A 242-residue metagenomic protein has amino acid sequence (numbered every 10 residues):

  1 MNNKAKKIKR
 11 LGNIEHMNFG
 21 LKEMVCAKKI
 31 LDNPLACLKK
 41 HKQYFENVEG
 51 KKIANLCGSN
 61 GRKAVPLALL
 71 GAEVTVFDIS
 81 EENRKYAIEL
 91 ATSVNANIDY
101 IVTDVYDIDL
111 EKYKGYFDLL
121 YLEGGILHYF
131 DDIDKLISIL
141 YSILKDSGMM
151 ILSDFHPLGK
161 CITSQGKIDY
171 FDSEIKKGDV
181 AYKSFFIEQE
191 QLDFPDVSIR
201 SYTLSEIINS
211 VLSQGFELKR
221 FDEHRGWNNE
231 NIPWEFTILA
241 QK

Functional and structural regions predicted by a protein language model:
M1-E49, R62-P66: Conserved class I S-adenosyl-L-methionine
K52-I108: Class I SAM-dependent methyltransferase SAM/SAH-binding core
L110-L120: A short acidic, Gly/Pro-enriched loop at the edge of an enzyme's catalytic core that lines a small-molecule cofactor
D118-I133: A short SAM/SAH-binding and catalytic strip from SAM-dependent methyltransferases
D134-M149: A short glycine-rich, Lys/Arg-flanked "PGG" loop and its adjoining helix->strand segment in the class I
M149-K183: Conserved class I S-adenosyl-L-methionine
S198-F221: Short alpha-helix
Q214-F216, E230-K242: Core SAM-dependent methyltransferase catalytic element
